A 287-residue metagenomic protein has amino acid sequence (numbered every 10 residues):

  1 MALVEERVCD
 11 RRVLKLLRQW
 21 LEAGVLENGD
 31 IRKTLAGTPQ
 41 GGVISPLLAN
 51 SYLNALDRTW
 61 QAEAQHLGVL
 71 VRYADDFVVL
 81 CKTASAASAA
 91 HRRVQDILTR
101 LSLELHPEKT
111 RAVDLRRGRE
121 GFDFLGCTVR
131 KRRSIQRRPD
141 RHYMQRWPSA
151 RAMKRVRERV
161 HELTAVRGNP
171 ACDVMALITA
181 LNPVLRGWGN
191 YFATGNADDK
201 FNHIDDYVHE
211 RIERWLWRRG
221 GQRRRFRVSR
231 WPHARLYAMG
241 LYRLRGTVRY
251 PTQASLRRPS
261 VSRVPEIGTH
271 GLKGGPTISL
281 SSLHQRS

Functional and structural regions predicted by a protein language model:
M1-S287: Non-catalytic terminal/accessory segments
